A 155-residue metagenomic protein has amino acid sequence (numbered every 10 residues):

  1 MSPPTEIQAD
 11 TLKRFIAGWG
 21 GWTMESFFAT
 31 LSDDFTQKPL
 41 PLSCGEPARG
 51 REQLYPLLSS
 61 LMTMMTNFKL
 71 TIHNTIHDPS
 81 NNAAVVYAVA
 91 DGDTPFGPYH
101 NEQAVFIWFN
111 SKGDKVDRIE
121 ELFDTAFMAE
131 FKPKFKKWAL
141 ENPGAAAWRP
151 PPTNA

Functional and structural regions predicted by a protein language model:
M1-G21, E25-A29, D33, A146-A155: Short, low-complexity N-terminal intrinsically disordered segments enriched in polar/charged residues
L12, Y55, D124-T125: Short amphipathic alpha-helical "recognition" segments used for binding
F15, S26-L31, F35, G50 (+5 more regions): Hydrophobic pocket/interface hotspot
G21-S26, K38, D93-P98: Generic structural signal for short, solvent-exposed loop/turn connectors between secondary structure elements
E25-N82: A solvent-exposed, acidic/Ser-Thr-rich amphipathic alpha-helical stretch
L61-A155: A beta-strand edge to alpha-helix "cap/lid" segment located at domain peripheries
